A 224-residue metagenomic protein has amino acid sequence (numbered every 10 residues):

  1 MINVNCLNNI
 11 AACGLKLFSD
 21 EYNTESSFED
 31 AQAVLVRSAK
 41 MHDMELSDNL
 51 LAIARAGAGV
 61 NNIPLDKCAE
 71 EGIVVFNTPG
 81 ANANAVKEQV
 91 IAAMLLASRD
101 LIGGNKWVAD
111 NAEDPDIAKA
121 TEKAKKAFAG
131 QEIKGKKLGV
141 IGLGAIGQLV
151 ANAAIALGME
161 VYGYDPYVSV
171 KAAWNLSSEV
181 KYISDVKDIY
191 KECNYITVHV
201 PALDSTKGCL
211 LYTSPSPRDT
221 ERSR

Functional and structural regions predicted by a protein language model:
M1-T78, K191, V198, L211: An N-terminal-biased, well-structured beta-alpha scaffold segment characteristic of Rossmann-like dinucleotide-binding
L17-Y22, V34-R37, P115-A124, N175-I183 (+1 more regions): Short gly/ser/thr-rich secondary-structure transition/capping motifs
A39-E45, P166-S214, R218: Rossmann-like adenosine-cofactor binding region
P79-K137: Phosphate-binding beta-alpha-beta segment of Rossmann-like dinucleotide-binding domains, i.e., the NAD(P)
L143: Glycine-rich Rossmann-fold phosphate-binding loop(s) that bind the pyrophosphate of adenine dinucleotide cofactors
I146: Hydrophobic/small residue at the entry helix of a nucleotide-binding pocket
A154: Aromatic pocket-lining residues of Rossmann-like dinucleotide-binding sites
Y162: Conserved beta-strand positions in the Rossmann-like core of class I SAM-dependent methyltransferases
